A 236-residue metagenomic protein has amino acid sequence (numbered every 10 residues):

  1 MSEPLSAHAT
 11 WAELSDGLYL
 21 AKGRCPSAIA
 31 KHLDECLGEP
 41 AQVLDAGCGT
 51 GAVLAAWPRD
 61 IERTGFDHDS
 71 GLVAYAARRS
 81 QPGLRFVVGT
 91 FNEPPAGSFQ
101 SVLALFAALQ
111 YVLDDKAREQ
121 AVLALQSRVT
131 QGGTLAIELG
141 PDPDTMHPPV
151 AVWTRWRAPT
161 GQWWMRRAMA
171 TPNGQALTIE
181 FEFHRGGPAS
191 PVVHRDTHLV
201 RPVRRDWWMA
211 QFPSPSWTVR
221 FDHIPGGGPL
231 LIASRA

Functional and structural regions predicted by a protein language model:
M1-E39: Conserved class I S-adenosyl-L-methionine
P40-G49: Conserved class I S-adenosyl-L-methionine
G51-E93: Class I SAM-dependent methyltransferase SAM/SAH-binding core
N92-V102: A short acidic, Gly/Pro-enriched loop at the edge of an enzyme's catalytic core that lines a small-molecule cofactor
Q100-K116: A short SAM/SAH-binding and catalytic strip from SAM-dependent methyltransferases
E119-Q131: A short glycine-rich, Lys/Arg-flanked "PGG" loop and its adjoining helix->strand segment in the class I
A136-W207: SAM-dependent methyltransferase
R201-A236: C-terminal lobe and adjacent flexible extensions of AdoMet/dcAdoMet transferase-like proteins
